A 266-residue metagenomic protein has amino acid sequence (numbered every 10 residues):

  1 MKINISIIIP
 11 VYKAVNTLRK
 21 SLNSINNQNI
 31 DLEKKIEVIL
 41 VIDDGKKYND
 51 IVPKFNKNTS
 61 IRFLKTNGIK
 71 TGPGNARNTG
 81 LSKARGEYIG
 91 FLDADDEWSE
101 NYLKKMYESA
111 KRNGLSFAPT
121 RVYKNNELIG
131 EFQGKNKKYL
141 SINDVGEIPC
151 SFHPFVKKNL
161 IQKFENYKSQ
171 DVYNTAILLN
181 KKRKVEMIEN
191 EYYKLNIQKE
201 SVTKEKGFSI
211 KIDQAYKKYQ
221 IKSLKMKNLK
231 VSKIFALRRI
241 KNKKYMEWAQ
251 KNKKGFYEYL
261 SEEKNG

Functional and structural regions predicted by a protein language model:
A14-Q28: Short, well-formed alpha-helical segments that are part of the catalytic scaffolds of diverse glycosyltransferases
K34-G45, L64-T66: Short beta-strand/loop segment that forms part of the nucleotide-sugar
L40-V52, D93: A conserved acidic beta->alpha catalytic loop
N67-A84: Glycine-rich, basic loop-to-helix element that forms the pyrophosphate-binding segment of sugar-nucleotide handling
I89: Short aromatic/hydrophobic "clamp" motif used to bind/position activated sugar donors
N101-G130: Conserved donor NDP-sugar-binding/catalytic core segment of glycosyltransferases
N136-S209: Conserved nucleotide-sugar donor-binding catalytic segment
L195-Q198, K204-K233, N252-Y259: Catalytic core of nucleotide-sugar-dependent glycosyltransferases
